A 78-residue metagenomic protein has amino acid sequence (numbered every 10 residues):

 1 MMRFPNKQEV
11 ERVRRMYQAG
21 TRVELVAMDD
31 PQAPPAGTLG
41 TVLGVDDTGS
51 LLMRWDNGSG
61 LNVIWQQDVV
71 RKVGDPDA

Functional and structural regions predicted by a protein language model:
M2-A78: Basic/aromatic-rich interaction segments and small domains that mediate binding to polyanionic partners
